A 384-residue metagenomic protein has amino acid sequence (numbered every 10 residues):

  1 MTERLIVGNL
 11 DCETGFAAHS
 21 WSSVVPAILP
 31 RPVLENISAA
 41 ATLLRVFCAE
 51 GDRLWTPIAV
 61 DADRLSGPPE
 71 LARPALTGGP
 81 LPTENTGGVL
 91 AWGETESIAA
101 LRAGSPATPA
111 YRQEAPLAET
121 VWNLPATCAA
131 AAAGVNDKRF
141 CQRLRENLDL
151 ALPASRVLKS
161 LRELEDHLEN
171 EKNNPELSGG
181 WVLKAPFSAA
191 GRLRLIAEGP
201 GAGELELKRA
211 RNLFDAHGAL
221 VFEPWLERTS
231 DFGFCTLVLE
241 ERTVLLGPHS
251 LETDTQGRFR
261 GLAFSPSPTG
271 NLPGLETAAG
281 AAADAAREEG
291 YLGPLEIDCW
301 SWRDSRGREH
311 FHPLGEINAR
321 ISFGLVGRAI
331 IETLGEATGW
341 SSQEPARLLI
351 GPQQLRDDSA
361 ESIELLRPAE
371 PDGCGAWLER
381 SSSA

Functional and structural regions predicted by a protein language model:
L34-F47, W55-D166: Conserved N-proximal alpha/beta basic substrate-recognition cap immediately N-terminal to, or forming the N-lobe
A151-L152, L177-V182, A197-E227, A285: Conserved ATP-binding module of the ATP-grasp superfamily
S155, G180-K208, D231-G233, T255-P268: Glycine-rich phosphate-binding loop of ATP-grasp-fold ATP-dependent ligases
L205-D254, W300-L314: Phosphate-binding site of ATP-dependent enzymes
A219, R258-E309, L349-Q353, D357-D358 (+1 more regions): A long amphipathic alpha-helix within ATP-dependent nucleotide-binding catalytic cores
P224, F234-A286, G290, I317-Q343: ATP-dependent carboxylate/phosphate-activation module, predominantly the ATP-grasp catalytic core and closely related
L295-R356: C-terminal structural cap/anchor segments
E336-A384: Peripheral (often C-terminal) accessory segments that flank ATP-dependent C-N-forming ligase machineries
